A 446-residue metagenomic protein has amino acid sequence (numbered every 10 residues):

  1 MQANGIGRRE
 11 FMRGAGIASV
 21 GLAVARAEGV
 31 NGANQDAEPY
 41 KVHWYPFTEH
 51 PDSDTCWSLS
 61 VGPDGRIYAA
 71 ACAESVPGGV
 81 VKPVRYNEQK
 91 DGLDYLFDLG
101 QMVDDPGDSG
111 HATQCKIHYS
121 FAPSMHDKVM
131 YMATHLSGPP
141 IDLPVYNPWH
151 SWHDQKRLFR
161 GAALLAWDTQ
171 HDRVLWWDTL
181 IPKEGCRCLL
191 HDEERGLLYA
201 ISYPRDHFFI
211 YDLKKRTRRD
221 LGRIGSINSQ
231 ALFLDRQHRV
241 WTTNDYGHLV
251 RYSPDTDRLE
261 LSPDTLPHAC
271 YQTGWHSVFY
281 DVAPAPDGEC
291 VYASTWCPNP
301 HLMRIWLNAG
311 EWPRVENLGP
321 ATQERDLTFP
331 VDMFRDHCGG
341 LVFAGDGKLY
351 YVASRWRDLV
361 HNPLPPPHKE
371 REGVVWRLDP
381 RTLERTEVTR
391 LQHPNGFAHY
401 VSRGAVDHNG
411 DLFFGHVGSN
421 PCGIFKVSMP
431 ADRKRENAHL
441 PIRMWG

Functional and structural regions predicted by a protein language model:
Q2-S19: N-terminal secretory signal peptides and thylakoid transit peptides that target proteins across membranes
P46-G79: Beta-strand-rich domains and repeat architectures in extracellular enzymes and scaffolds, especially beta-propellers
F47-P51, D98-G100, G110-T113, D178-P182 (+6 more regions): Surface loop/turn motifs at the tips and blade-to-blade linkers of beta-strand repeat domains
D54-W57, D105-F121, E184-L190, I227-F233 (+3 more regions): Repeated scaffold domains used in trafficking and secretory/extracellular systems, primarily beta-propellers
I67-Y68, M130-Y131, L197-Y199, R239-W241 (+3 more regions): Conserved beta-propeller blade signature
C72-G78, M132-F159, V352-R371: Short, conserved, GDST-rich strand-edge loop motifs in beta-rich repeat architectures
A293-S294, F329-R377: Loop/turn-rich, solvent-exposed surfaces of beta-rich toroidal or solenoidal domains
Y400-G446: Blade-level signature of beta-propeller repeat domains, shared across WD40, Kelch, NHL, RCC1 and BNR/Asp-box propellers
